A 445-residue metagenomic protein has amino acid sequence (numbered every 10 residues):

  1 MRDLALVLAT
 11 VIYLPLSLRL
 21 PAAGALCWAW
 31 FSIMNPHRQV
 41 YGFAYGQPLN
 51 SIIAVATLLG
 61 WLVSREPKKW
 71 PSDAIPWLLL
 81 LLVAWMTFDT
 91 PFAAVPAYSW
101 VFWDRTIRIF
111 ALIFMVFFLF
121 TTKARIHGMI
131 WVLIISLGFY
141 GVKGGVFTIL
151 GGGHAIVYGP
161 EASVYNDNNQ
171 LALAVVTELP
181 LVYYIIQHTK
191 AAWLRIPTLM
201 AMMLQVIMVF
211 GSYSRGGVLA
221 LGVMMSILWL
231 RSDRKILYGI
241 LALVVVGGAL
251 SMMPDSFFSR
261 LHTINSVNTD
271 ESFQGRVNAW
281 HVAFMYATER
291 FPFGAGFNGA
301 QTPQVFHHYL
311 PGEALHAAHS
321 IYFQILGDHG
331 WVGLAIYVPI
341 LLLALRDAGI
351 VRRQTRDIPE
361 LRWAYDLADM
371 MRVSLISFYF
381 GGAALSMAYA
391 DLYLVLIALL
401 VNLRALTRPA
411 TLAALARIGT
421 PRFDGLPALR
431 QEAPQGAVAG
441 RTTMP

Functional and structural regions predicted by a protein language model:
M1-D3, A44-I52, V101-T106, V164-V176 (+3 more regions): Membrane-interface micro-motifs in multi-pass membrane enzymes
M1-F88, A94-A97, V101, K123-H127 (+7 more regions): Transmembrane signal-anchor hairpin modules in multi-pass inner-membrane enzymes, especially those that act on
L8-S17, T57, L80-P91, R108-M115 (+7 more regions): Alpha-helical transmembrane segments of multi-pass inner-membrane proteins
A23, G128, G217, G333-L334: Residue-level recognition of membrane-helix boundary sites in multi-pass small-molecule transporters
G46, V142-G151, I207-S212, L228-E271 (+4 more regions): A membrane-periplasm/extracellular boundary helix in multi-pass inner-membrane enzymes that assemble envelope glycans
H154-V164, H262-H329, I350-Y365, M370: Long extracytoplasmic/lumenal interhelical loops at the membrane interface of multi-pass membrane proteins
H329-L375, L399-A405: Hydrophobic transmembrane alpha-helices and their immediate junctions
A390-P409: C-terminal/domain-terminus segments
